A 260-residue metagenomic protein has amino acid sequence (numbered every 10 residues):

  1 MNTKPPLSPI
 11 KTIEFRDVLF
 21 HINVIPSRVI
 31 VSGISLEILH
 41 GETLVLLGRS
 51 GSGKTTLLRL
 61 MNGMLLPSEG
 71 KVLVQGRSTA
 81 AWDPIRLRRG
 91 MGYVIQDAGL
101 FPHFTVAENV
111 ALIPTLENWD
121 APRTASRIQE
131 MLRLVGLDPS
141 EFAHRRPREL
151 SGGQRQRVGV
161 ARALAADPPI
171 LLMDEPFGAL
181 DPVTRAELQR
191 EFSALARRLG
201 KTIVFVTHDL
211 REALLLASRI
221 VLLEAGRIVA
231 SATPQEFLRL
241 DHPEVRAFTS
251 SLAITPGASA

Functional and structural regions predicted by a protein language model:
N62: Helix-to-loop junction immediately C-terminal to a conserved catalytic motif
T79-G92, L116, A121, F237-D241: ABC ATPase NBD coupling module
P122-E141, A194: Conserved ABC ATPase "signature" region
R146-L150, Q154: Conserved ABC ATPase signature
A165-P169: A short, proline-enriched helix->beta-strand linker immediately N-terminal to the Walker B motif in ABC-type P-loop
A225-G226: Conserved ABC ATPase "signature" C-loop
S231-A232: ABC ATPase "signature
